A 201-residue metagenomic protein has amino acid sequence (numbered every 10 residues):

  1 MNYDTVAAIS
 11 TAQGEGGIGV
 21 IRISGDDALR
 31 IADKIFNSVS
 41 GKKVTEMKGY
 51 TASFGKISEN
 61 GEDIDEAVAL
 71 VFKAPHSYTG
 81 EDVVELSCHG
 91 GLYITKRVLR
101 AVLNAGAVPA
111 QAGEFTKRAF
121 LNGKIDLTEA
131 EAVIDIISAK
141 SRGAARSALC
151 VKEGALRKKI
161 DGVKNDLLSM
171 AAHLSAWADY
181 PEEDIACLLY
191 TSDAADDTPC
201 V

Functional and structural regions predicted by a protein language model:
M1-R146, C150, G154, N165: A glycine-rich (often HGG/GG-containing) alpha/beta subdomain
S147-M170, A178-L189: An accessory alpha-helical subdomain
Y190-A195: Conserved small/polar residues in nucleotide/adenosyl-binding loops
